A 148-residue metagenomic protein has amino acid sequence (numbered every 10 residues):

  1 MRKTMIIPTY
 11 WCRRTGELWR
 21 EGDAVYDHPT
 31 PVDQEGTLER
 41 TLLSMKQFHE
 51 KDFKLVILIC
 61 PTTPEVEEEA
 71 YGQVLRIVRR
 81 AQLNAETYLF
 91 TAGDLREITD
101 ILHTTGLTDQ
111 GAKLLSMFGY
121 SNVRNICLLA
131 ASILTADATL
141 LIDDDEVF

Functional and structural regions predicted by a protein language model:
M1-E69, Q73: N-proximal low-complexity "stem/linker" segments adjacent to membrane-targeting elements
I6-P8, C12, L18, L115-N122 (+2 more regions): Structured catalytic core of nucleotide-sugar glycosyltransferases
T41, V123-I126, L141-D143: Short, hydrophobic/aromatic alpha-helical segments in well-folded domains
P61-E65, L95, E146: Short, internal active-site loops enriched in acidic
E68-A130, L134: Active-site-proximal specificity loops/subdomain of glycosyltransferases
A136-V147: Short beta-strand-to-loop acidic/aromatic patch adjacent to the donor-nucleotide binding site
